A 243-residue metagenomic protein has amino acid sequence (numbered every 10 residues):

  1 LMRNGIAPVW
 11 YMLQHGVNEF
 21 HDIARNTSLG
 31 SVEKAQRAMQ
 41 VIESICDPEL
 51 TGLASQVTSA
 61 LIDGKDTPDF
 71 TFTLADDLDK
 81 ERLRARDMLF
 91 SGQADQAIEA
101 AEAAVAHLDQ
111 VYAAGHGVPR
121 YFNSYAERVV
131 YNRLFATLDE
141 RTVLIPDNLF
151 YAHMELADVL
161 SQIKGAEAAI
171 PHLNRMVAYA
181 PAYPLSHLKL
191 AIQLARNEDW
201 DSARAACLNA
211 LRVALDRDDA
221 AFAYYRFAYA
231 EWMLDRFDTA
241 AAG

Functional and structural regions predicted by a protein language model:
Q40, G64, D76-D79, L83 (+4 more regions): "A position-specific structural signal for the A-helix of alpha-solenoid helical repeats
A94-D95, A166, W200, F237: TPR-repeat structural position
D109, P181, L215-D218: Short coil turns that delineate tetratricopeptide repeat
A114, A152, S186, A220-A223: TPR alpha-solenoid repeat register
